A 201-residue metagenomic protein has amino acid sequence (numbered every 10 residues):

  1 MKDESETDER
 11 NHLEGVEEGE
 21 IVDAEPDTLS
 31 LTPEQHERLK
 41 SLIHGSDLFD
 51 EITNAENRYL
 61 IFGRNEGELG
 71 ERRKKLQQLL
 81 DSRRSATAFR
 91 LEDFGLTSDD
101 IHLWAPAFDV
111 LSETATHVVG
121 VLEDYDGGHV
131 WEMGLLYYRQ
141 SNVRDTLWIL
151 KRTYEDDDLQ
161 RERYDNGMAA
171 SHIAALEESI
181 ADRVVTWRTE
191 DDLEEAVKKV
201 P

Functional and structural regions predicted by a protein language model:
M1-P201: Conserved catalytic or regulatory cores that recognize and/or transform ribose-phosphate-containing ligands
